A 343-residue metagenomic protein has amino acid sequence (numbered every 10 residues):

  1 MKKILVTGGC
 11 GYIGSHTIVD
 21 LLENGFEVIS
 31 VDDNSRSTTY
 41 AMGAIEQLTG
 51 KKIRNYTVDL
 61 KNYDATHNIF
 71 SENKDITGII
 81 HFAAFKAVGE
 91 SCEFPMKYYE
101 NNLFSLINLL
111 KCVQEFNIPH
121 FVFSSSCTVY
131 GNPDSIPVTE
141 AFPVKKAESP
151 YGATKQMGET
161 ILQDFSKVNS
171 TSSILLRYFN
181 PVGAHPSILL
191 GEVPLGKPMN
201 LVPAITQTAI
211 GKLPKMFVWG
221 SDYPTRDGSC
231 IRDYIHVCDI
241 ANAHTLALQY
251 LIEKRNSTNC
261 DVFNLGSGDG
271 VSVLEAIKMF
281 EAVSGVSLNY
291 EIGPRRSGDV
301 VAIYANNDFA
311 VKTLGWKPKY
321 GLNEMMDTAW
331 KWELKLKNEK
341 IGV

Functional and structural regions predicted by a protein language model:
M1-A184: N-terminal Rossmann-like NAD(P)+-binding domain of SDR-like oxidoreductases, especially those catalyzing
I4-C10, C127, E148, F179 (+6 more regions): Short glycine- and Lys/Arg-enriched binding-loop motifs that mark or flank ligand-binding interfaces
T39, N180-N200, G211-R232: Short, flexible, glycine-rich and Lys/Arg-enriched loop motifs at helix boundaries that contact anionic partners
V58, A204-V343: C-terminal substrate-binding subdomain of Rossmann-fold SDR/epimerase-dehydratase oxidoreductases
T66, G183-P186, A247-K254: Short regulatory "switch" loops immediately downstream of catalytic or recognition motifs within protein catalytic
Y99, E148-Q156, G191, L195-M199 (+2 more regions): Short-chain dehydrogenase/reductase
